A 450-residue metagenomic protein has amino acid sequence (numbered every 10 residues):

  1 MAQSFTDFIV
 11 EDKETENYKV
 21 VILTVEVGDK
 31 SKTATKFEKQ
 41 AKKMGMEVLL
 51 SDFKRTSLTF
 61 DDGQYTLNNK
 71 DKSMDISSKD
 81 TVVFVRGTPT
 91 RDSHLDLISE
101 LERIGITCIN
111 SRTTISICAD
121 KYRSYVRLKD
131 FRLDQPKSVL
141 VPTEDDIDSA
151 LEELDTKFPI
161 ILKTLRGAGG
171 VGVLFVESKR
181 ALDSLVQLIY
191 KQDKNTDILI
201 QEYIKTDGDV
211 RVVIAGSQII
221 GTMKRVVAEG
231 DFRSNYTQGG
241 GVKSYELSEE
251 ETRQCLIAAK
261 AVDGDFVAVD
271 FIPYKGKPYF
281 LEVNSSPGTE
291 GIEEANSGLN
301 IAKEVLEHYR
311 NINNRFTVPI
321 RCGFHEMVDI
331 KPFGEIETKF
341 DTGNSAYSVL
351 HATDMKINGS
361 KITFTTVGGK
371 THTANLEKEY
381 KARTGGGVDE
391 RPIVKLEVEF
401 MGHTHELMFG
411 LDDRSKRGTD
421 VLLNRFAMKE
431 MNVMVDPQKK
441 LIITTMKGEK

Functional and structural regions predicted by a protein language model:
M1-Y18: Charge-dense, intrinsically disordered terminal/linker segments
V10-E11, E246, P273-V318: C-terminal active-site "lid" helix and adjoining low-complexity regulatory extension at the edge of ATP-using catalytic
E26-K137: Conserved N-proximal alpha/beta basic substrate-recognition cap immediately N-terminal to, or forming the N-lobe
L128-K129, L154-V171, K194-K205, K339: ATP-grasp fold ATP-binding core
D134-I160: Rossmann-like NAD(P)H-binding beta-loop-alpha module
L174-A258, V262: Phosphate-binding site of ATP-dependent enzymes
Q201-E202, G264-K275: A short glycine-rich, hydrophobically flanked beta-strand micro-motif that places a catalytic Asp/Glu for divalent metal
F316-K450: Pepsin/retropepsin-fold aspartyl endopeptidases
